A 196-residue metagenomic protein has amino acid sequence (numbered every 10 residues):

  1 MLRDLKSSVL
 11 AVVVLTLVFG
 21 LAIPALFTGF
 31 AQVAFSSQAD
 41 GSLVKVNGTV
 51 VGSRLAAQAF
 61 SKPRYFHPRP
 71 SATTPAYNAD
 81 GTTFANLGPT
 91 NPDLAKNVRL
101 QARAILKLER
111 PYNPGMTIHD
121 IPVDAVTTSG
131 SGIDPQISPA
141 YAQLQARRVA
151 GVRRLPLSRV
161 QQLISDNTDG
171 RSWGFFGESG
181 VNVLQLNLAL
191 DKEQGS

Functional and structural regions predicted by a protein language model:
M1, V33, S37, Q58-A59 (+2 more regions): Short alpha-helix boundary/capping motifs
M1-V18: Membrane-entry signal-anchor segments at the cytosolic-membrane interface, especially the N-terminal signal anchor
A11, G20, A25-Q145, V152 (+2 more regions): Flexible, solvent-exposed loop/hinge segments and secondary-structure transition points
Q143-S196: Extracytoplasmic/periplasmic C-terminal soluble domains
